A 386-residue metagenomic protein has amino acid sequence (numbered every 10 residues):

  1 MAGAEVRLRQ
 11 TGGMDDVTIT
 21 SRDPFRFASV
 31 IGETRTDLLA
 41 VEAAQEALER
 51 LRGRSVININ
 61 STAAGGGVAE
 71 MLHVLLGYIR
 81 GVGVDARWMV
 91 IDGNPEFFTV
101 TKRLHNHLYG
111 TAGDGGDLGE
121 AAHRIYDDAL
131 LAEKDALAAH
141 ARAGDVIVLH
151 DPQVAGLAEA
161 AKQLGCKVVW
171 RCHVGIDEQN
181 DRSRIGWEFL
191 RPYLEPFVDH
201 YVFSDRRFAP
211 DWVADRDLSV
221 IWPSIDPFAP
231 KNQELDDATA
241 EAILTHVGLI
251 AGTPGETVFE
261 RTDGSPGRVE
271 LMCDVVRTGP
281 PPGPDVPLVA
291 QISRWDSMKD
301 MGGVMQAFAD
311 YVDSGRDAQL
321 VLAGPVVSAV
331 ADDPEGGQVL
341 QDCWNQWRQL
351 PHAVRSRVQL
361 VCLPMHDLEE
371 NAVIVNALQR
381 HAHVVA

Functional and structural regions predicted by a protein language model:
M1-A386: Catalytic cores of nucleotide-sugar-dependent glycosyltransferases that transfer UDP/GDP/TDP-activated
